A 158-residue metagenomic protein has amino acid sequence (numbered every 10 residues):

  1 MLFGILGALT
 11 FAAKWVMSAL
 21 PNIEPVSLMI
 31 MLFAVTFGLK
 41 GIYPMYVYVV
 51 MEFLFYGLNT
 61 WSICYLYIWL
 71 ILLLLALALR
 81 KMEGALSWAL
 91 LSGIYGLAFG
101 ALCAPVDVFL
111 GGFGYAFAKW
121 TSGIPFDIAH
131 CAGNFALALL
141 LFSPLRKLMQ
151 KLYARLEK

Functional and structural regions predicted by a protein language model:
M1-T36, K40-P44: Hydrophobic transmembrane alpha-helices
F11-E24, V47-M82, G111: Interfacial aromatic-anchored transmembrane helix boundaries in multi-pass membrane proteins
A13, I23-V26, M51, V106 (+2 more regions): Residue-level micro-sites within transmembrane alpha helices that shape and flank functional polar/acidic positions
M31-F33, G41-M45, V49, F126 (+2 more regions): Pore-lining transmembrane helices
V35-T36, L73-A78, S143: Transmembrane alpha-helices and membrane-interface helical segments of multi-pass integral membrane enzymes
I42-L54, S87-L97: Central hydrophobic cores of alpha-helical transmembrane segments in multi-pass integral membrane proteins
S62-L66, M82-K158: Membrane-embedded alpha-helical hairpins and interfacial helices in multi-pass inner-membrane proteins
